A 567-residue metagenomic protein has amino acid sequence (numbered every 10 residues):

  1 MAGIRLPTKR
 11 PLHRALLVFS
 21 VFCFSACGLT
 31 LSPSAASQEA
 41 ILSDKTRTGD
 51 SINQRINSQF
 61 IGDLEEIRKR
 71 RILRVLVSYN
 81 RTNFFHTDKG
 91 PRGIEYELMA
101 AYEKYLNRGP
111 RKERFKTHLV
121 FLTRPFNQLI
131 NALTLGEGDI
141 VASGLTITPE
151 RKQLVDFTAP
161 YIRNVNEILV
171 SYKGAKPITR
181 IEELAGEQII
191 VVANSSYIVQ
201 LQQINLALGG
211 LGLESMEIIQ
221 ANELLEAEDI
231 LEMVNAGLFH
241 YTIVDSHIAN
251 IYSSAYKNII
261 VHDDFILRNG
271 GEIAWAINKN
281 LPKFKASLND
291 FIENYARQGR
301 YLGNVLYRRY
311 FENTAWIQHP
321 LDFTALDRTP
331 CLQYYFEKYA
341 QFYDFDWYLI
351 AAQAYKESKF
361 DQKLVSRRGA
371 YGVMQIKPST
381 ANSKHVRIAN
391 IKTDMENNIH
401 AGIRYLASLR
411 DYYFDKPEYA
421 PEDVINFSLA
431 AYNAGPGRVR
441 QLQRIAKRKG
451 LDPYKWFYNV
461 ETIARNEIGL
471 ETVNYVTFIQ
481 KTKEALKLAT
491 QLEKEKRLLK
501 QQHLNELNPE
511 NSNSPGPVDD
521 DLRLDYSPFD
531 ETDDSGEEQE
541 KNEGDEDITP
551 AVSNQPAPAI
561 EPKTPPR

Functional and structural regions predicted by a protein language model:
A35-Q153, Q220-L224, L288: Extracytoplasmic small-molecule ligand-binding "clamshell" domains of the periplasmic binding protein/Venus flytrap
Q38-E65, G93-Y105, Y172-I198, S246 (+4 more regions): Extended ligand-binding regions for polar small-molecule ligands
R74-N83, K89-G109, N164-A221, L225 (+2 more regions): Bilobed "Venus flytrap"/periplasmic-binding protein-like clamshell domains and structurally analogous long
L76, D139-G144, L238-D245, A249-N250 (+2 more regions): Paired acidic/hydrophobic, glycine-rich loop segments that form the ligand-binding mouth/hinge of periplasmic-binding
T82, P91-R92, A100, R108-E183 (+6 more regions): Acidic, polar ligand-binding/catalytic clefts
I277, D423-T490: Catalytic and substrate-binding regions of cell-wall glycan-acting enzymes that process beta-1,4-linked
Y310-F360, E396-I399, F414-P417: Export/targeting segments at the very N-terminus of extracytoplasmic proteins
K363-R387, N397-S408, P453-K455, I479: Substrate-binding/active-site groove segments that recognize and process beta-1,4-linked N-acetyl-hexosamine
